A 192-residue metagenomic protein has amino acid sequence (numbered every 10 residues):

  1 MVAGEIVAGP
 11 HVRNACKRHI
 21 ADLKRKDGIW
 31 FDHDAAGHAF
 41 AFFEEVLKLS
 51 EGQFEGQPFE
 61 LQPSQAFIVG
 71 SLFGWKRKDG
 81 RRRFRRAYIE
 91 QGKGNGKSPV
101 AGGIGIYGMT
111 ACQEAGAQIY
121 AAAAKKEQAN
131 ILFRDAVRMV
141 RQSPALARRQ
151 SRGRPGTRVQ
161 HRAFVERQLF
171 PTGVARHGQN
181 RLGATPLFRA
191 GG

Functional and structural regions predicted by a protein language model:
M1-G192: Phosphate/NTP-binding elements of NTP-utilizing enzymes
